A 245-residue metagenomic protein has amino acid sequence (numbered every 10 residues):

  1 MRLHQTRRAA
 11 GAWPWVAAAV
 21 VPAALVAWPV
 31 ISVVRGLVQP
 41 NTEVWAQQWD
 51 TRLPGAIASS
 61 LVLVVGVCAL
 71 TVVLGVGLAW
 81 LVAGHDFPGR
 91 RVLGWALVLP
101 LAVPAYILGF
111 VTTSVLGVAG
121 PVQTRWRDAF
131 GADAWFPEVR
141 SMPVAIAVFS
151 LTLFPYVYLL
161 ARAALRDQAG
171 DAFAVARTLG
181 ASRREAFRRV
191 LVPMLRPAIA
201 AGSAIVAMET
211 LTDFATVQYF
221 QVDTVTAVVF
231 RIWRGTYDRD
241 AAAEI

Functional and structural regions predicted by a protein language model:
M1-A9: Short, Lys/Arg-rich, polar N-terminal cytosolic tail immediately upstream of the first transmembrane signal-anchor
A9-N41, T51-R166, M194-F214, A242-I245: Membrane-water interface segments at the C-terminal ends of transmembrane alpha-helices in multi-pass inner-membrane
E43-Q47, G94-W95, T124, D128 (+3 more regions): Short amphipathic alpha-helical coupling elements at transmembrane boundaries
I57, G180-A181: Polytopic alpha-helical membrane proteins, predominantly small-molecule transporters/carriers
P88, A181-S182: Short coil/turn motifs that cap or connect alpha-helices
P155, F173-V175, E185: Internal catalytic domains of large membrane-associated glycosyltransferases
L179-G180, P193: Glycine/proline-centered hinge or cleavage motifs at structural transition points of membrane proteins
L211-Y237: Glycine-rich helix-loop "coupling/hinge" segments at transmembrane-helix boundaries in multipass transporters
